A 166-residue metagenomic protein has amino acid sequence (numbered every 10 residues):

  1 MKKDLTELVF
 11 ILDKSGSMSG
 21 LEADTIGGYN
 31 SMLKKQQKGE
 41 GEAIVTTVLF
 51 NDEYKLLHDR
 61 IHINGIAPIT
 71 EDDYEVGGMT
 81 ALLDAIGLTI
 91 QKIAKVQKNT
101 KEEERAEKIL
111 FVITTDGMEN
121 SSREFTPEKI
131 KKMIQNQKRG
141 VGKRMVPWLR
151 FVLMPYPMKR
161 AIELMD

Functional and structural regions predicted by a protein language model:
M1-D166: Acidic, low-complexity intrinsically disordered regions
